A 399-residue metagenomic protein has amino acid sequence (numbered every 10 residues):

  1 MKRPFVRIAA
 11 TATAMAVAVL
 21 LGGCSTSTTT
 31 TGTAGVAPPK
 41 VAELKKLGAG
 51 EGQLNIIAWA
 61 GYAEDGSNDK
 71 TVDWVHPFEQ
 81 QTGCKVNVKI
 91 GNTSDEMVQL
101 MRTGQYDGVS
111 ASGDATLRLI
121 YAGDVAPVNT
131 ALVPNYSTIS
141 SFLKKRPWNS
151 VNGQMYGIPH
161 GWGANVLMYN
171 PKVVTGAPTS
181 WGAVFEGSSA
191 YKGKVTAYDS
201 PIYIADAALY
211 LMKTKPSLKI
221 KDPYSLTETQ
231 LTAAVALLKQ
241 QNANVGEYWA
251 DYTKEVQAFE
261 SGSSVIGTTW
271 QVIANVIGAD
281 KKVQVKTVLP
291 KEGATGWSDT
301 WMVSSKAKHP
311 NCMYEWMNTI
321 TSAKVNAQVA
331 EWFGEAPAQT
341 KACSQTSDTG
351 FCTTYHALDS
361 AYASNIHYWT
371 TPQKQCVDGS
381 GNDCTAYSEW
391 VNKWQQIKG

Functional and structural regions predicted by a protein language model:
V19-G23: C-terminal motif of bacterial Sec signal peptides marking the signal peptidase cleavage site
C24-A34: Bacterial lipoprotein signal-peptidase II cleavage site
V36-L119: Early extracytoplasmic/lumenal segment of secretory-pathway proteins
N55-K70, Q105, S110-E260: Extracytoplasmic ligand-binding site segments that recognize negatively charged/polar headgroups
S137, V235-Q241, Q271, K281-M302: Periplasmic-binding protein-like
M168-V173, L209-L211, W297-H309, Q328-W332: A bilobed periplasmic-binding-protein/Venus flytrap-type ligand-binding module shared by bacterial periplasmic
V303-Y368: Mature extracytoplasmic/periplasmic domains
S364-G399: Conserved C-terminal helix/tail region of periplasmic/extracytoplasmic solute-binding proteins
